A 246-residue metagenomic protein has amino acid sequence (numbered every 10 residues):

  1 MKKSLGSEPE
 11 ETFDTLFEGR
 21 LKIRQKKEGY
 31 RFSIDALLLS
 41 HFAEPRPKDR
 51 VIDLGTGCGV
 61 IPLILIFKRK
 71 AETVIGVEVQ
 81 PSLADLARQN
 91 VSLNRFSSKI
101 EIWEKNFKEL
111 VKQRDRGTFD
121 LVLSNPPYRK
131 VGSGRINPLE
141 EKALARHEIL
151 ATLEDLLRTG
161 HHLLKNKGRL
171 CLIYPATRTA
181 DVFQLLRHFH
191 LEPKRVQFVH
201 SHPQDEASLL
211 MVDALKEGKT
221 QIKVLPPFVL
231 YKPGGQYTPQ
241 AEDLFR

Functional and structural regions predicted by a protein language model:
L5-P47: Class I SAM-dependent transferase core
R24, E101-W103, K194-Q197: General small-molecule cofactor/ligand-binding pocket signal
Y30-F32, C58, Q204: Short glycine/threonine-rich catalytic loop with a Thr-x-Gly-x-Asp
L39, N125, L156, A214: Residue-level signal for inorganic ion chemistry
F42-R135: Conserved SAM/SAH cofactor-binding pocket of Class I
P126-D155: Mobile active-site "lid"/loop adjacent to the S-adenosyl-L-methionine
I149-A207: Conserved Class I SAM-dependent methyltransferase catalytic core
Q204-R246: SAM/dcSAM-binding transferase cores
